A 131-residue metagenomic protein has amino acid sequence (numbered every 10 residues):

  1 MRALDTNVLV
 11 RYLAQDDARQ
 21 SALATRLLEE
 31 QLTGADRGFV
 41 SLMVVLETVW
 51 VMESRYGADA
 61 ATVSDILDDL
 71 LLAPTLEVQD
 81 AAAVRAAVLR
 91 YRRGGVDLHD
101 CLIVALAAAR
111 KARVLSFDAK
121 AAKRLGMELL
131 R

Functional and structural regions predicted by a protein language model:
M1-V40, R55-D65, R124, R131: Short, well-structured N-terminal submotif of metal-dependent ribonuclease cores
V8, V44, A83, L102-I103 (+1 more regions): Alpha-helix capping/helix-boundary segments
V10, V49-E53, D68-L71, V88: Amphipathic alpha-helical segments within well-ordered protein domains
D16, L42-V44, S64-R93: Acidic catalytic patch
E30-Q31, L70, R90, L106: Hydrophobic helix-cap positions at the C-terminus of alpha-helices in RecA-like/P-loop ATPase nucleotide-binding cores
A35-G38, T75, A108-R113: Short active-site oxyanion
F39-V40, V78, L98, S116: Short beta-strand scaffold positions
V104-R131: Acidic, PIN/NYN-like endoribonuclease modules and their adjacent C-terminal/linker elements
